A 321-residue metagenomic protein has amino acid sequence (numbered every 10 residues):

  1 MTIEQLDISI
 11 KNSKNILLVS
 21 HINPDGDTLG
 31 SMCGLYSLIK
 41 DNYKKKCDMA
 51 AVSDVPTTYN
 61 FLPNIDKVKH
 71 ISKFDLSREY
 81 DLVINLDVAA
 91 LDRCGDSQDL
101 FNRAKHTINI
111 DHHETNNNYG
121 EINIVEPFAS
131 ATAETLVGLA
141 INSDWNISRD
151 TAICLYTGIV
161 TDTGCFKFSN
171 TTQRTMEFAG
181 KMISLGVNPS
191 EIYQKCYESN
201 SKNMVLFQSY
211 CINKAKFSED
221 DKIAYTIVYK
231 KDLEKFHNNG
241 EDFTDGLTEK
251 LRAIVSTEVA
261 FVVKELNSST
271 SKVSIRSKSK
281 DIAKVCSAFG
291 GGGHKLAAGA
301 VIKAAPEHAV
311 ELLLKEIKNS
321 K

Functional and structural regions predicted by a protein language model:
M1-Q5, V88-A90, A140-N142: Short, motif-level signal for alpha-helix interfacial/capping segments enriched in acidic residues and aromatics/proline
T2-N23, G30-N60, K67-H70, D75-L82 (+1 more regions): Hydrophobic helix-and-loop "lid/oligomerization" segment in the mid-to-C-terminal part of catalytic domains
G26-M32, L91-G95: Short glycine/serine/threonine-rich phosphate/pyrophosphate-binding segments that cradle anionic phosphate groups
L35-Y36, L100-R103, V125-E126, E177: Glycine-rich, phosphate-binding/catalytic loops in enzymes
N60-L62, G95-D96: Metal-dependent catalytic neighborhoods of phosphoester/phosphodiester hydrolases
D66-K69, H106, V137, S143: Ribokinase/PfkB-type carbohydrate-kinase core domain
V68-I122: Active-site cofactor/cluster-binding pocket
I110-F178: Short alpha-helices
